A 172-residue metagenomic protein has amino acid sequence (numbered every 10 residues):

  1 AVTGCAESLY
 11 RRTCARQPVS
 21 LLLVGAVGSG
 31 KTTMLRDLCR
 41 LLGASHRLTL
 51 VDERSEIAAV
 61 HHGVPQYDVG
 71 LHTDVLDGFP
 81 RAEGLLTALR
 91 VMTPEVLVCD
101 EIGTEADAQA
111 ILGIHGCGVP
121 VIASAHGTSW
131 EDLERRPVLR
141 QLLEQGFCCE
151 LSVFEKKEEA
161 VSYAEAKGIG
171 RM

Functional and structural regions predicted by a protein language model:
A1-V19: P-loop NTP-binding catalytic core
L23: Hydrophobic anchor at the beta1->P-loop junction of P-loop NTPases
V27: The conserved Walker
G30-K31: Conserved glycine(s) of the Walker
M34, L38: Hydrophobic positions on the alpha1 helix immediately C-terminal to the Walker A/P-loop
L42-A88: P-loop NTPase switch/communication element
M92-P94, V98-L151: Conserved P-loop NTPase nucleotide-binding/switch module
E144, C149-M172: Conserved P-loop NTPase
